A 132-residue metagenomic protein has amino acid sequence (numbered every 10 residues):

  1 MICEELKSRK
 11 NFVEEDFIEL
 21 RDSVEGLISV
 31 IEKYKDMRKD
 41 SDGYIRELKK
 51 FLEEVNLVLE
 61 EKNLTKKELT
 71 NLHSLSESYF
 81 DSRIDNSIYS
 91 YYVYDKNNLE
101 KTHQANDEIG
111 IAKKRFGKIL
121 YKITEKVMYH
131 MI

Functional and structural regions predicted by a protein language model:
M1-F51, G117-L120, T124-V127: Short terminal alpha-helical segments
S8-F17, L69-Y79: Phosphate-binding glycine-rich loops and adjacent basic patches that engage nucleotide phosphates, nucleic-acid
V24, I28-I31, K49, N56 (+2 more regions): Extended amphipathic alpha-helical scaffold segments
E32-I45, N63-K66, V93-Q104, Y129: Charged, low-complexity interaction regions
D40-E53, L69-H73, H103-G110: Short, charged, amphipathic alpha-helical segments
V55-L75: Short, solvent-exposed, charged loop/turn and helix-capping segments that join or cap alpha-helices on peripheral
S74-I132: Amphipathic alpha-helical binding modules
